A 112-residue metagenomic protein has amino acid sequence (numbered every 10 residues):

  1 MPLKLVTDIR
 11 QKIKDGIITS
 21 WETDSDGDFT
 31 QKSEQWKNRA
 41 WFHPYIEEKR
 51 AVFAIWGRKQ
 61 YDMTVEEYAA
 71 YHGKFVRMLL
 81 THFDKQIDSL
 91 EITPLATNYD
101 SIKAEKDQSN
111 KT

Functional and structural regions predicted by a protein language model:
M1-T30: Negatively charged, low-complexity tracts enriched in Asp/Glu with abundant Ser/Thr
R10-K14, E48-A51, Y71-V76: Short, low-complexity, polar/charged sequence segments that are solvent-exposed and flexible
I17-T19, A54-I55, R77-T81: Glycine-rich loops and low-complexity Gly/Arg-rich segments that provide flexible linkers or classic glycine-based
E34: Active-site metal-binding core of divalent-cation-utilizing nuclease and nuclease-like domains
K37: Amphipathic hydrophobic-ligand
A40-A69: Intrinsically disordered, low-complexity regulatory segments enriched in Ser/Thr/Pro and charged residues
D62-L90: C-terminal structural segments of small proteins and small subunits
D84-T112: Short, highly charged C-terminal tails/helix-capping segments
